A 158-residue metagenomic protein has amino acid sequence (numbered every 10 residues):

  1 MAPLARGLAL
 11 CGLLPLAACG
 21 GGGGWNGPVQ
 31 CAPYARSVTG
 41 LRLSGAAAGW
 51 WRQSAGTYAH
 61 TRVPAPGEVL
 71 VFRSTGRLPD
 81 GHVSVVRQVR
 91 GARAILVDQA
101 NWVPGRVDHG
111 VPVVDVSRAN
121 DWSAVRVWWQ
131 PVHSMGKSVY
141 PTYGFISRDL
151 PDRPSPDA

Functional and structural regions predicted by a protein language model:
M1-L8: Bacterial N-terminal signal peptides that target proteins for export
A9, G40-L41, M135: Alpha-helical interaction segments
P15-A18: C-terminal motif of bacterial Sec signal peptides marking the signal peptidase cleavage site
G20-R90: Secreted/periplasmic proteins that engage bacterial cell-wall peptidoglycan
G91-A158: Aromatic- and glycine-rich peptidoglycan recognition patches
